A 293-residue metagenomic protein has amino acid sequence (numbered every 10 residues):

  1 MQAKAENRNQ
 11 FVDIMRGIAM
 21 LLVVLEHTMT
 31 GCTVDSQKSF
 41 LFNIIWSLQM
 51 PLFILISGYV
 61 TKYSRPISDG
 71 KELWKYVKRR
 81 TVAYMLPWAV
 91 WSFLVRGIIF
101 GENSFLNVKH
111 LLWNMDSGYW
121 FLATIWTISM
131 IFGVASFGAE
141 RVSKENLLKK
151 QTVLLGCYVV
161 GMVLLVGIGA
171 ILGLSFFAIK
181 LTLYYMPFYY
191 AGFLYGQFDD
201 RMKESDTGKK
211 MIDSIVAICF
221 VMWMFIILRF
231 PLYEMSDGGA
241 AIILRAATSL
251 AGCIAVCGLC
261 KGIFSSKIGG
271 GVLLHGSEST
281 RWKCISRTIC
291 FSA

Functional and structural regions predicted by a protein language model:
M1-A293: Alpha-helical transmembrane segments and their immediate juxtamembrane cytosolic regions
